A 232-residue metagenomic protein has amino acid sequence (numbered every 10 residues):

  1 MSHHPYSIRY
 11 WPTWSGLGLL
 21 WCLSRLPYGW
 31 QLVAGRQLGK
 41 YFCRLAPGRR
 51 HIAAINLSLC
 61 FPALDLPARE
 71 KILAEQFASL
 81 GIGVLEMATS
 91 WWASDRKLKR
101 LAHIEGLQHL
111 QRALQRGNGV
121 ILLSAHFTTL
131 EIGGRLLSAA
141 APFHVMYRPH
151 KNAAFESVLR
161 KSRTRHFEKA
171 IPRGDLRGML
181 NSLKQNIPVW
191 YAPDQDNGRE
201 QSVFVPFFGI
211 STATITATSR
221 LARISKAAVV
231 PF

Functional and structural regions predicted by a protein language model:
M1-S124, T129, E156-F167: Membrane-anchoring hydrophobic helices of lipid-metabolizing enzymes
S2-H4, L17, L80-L85, G106-L107 (+5 more regions): A broad, low-specificity signal for short, low-complexity segments enriched in glycine/proline and polar/charged
P5, L85, T128, K151-A153 (+3 more regions): Short amphipathic alpha-helical surface micro-motifs
L101-I104, A170-R173, T212: Conserved phosphate-coordination/catalytic loops
L107-Q111, G134-R135, L159-R160, M179-L180 (+1 more regions): Short amphipathic alpha-helical segments and helix-helix/interface helices
A113, L137-S138, R163, S182 (+1 more regions): A generic structural signal for well-ordered alpha-helical segments
R116-G174, D196-F208: Catalytic core of membrane glycerolipid acyltransferases/transacylases, capturing the structured, soluble-facing
P142, D175-F232: Membrane-associated lipid acylation/remodeling enzymes share a hydrophobic transmembrane-juxtamembrane segment
